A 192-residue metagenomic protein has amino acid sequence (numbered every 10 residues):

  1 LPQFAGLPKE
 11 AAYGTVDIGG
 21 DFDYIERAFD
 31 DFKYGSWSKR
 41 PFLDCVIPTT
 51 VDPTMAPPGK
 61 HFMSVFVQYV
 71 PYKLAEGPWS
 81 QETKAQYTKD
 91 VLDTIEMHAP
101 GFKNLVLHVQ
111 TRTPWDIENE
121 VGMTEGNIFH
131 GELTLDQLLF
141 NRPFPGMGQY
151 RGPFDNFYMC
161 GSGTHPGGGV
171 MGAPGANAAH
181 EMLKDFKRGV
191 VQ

Functional and structural regions predicted by a protein language model:
L1-A56: Mid-domain catalytic core of redox enzymes that form a hydrophobic substrate pocket/lid adjacent to a catalytic redox
L1-G6, K60, T83-V91, I128-Q192: C-terminal structured subdomain/cap of oxidoreductase catalytic cores
L1-P2, Q68-V70: Solvent-exposed residues in well-ordered beta-strands and their adjoining turns, especially edge/terminal strands
G19-F22, D30-K39, P58, Q81-G122: Flavin-binding catalytic cores
S38-V46, M97, G101-H165: A glycine-rich dinucleotide-binding beta-alpha-beta segment and adjacent secondary-structure elements that constitute
Y69-P71, G163-T164: Short, histidine-centered active-site or binding-site loop motifs used for metal coordination, general acid-base
V70-P78: Amphipathic alpha-helix from the class-I
